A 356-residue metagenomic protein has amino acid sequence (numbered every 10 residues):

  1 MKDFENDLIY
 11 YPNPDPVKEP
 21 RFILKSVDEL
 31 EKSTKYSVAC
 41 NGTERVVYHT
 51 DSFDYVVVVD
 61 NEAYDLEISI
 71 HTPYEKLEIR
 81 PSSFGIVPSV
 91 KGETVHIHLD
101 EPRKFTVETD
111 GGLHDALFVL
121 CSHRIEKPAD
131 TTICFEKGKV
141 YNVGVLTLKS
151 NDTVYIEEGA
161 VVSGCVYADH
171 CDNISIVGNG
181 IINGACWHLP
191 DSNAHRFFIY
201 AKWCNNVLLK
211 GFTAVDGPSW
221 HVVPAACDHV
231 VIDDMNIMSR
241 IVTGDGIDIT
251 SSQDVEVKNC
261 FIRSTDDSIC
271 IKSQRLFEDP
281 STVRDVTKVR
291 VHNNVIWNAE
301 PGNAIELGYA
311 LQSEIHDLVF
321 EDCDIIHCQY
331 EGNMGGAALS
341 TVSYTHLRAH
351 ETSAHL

Functional and structural regions predicted by a protein language model:
K2-P128: Beta-strand-enriched, solvent-exposed domains that form extended recognition/catalytic surfaces
E93-L99, V140-T153, V161-V177, A185-V207 (+5 more regions): Extracellular beta-strand-rich solenoid/capping regions of secreted or surface-exposed proteins that bind or remodel
D110, E136-K139, I156-A160, G178-I181 (+2 more regions): Extracellular beta-strand-rich, repetitive "passenger/adhesive" scaffolds that bind or process carbohydrates
T131-E136, D152-I156, I174-V177, I199 (+5 more regions): Well-ordered beta-strand segments characteristic of repetitive beta-sheet solenoids
V143-V145, S163-Y167, A185-L189, G217-P224 (+5 more regions): Short glycine/acidic-rich loop motifs that flank beta-strands on beta-rich extracellular proteins
T345-T352: Conserved small/polar residues in nucleotide/adenosyl-binding loops
